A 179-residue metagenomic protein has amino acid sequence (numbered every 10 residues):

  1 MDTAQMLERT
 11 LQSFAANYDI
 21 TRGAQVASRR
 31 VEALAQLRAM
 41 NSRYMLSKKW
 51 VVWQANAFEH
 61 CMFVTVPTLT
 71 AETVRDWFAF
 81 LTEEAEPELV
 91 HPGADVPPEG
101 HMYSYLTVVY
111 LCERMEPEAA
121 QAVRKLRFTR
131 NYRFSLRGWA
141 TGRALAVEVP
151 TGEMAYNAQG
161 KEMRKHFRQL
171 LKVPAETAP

Functional and structural regions predicted by a protein language model:
M1-T68: N-terminal, charge-rich interaction modules
E32-A35, T73-V74, L106, S135 (+1 more regions): The transition from N-terminal targeting/processing segments to the mature protein
K49, A85-P98: Short secondary-structure capping micro-motifs at structural edges
F58-H60, Y103-L106, G142: Short, surface-exposed beta-edge/turn micro-motifs
E59-H91: A broadly used, surface-exposed interaction patch
D76-L81, A120-R127: "Short basic amphipathic alpha-helical interaction patches in structured regions
V96-V123: Nucleic-acid nuclease catalytic cores
R114, R124-P179: Charged, structured surface patches that assemble and position nucleic-acid processing machinery
